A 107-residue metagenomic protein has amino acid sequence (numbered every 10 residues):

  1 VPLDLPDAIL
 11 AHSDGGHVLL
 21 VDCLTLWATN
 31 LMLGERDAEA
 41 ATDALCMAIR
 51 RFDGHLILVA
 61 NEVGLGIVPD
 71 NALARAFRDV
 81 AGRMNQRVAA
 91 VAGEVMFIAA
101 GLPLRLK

Functional and structural regions predicted by a protein language model:
V1-A44: Conserved inter-motif catalytic segment of the P-loop NTP-binding fold
L26-K107: Replace "adjacent to P-loop NTPase cores in ATP/GTP-dependent enzymes" with "adjacent to NTP-binding cores
